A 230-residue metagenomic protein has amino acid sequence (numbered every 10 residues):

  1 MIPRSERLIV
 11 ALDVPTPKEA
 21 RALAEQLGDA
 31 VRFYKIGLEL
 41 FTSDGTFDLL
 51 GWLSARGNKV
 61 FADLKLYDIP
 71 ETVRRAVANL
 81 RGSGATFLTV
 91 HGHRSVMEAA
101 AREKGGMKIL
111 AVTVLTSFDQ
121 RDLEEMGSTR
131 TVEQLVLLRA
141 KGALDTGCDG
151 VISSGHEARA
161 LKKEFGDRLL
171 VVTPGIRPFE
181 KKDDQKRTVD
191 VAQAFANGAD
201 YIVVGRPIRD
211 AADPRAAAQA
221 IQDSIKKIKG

Functional and structural regions predicted by a protein language model:
M1-A22, S54, R159-G166, V189 (+2 more regions): N-terminal amphipathic alpha-helix/helix-capping segment at the start of soluble metabolic enzymes
I2-E6, D68-A160, E164-R168, V172 (+1 more regions): Conserved anion-binding
V10, Y34, K65, L88 (+5 more regions): Conserved, mostly hydrophobic/aromatic
L12-G57, P70-V73, K141, S153-G155 (+1 more regions): Conserved alpha/beta-domain cores
L23, E71-L80, L161, K181-D200 (+1 more regions): Catalytic cores of alpha/beta
Q26-L27, W52-L53, L80, A100 (+4 more regions): Generic structural signal for hydrophobic
D29, R56, S83, T146 (+1 more regions): Structural motif
E98-E103, F195, I208-G230: C-terminal helical cap(s) of enzyme catalytic domains, especially alpha/beta-barrels
